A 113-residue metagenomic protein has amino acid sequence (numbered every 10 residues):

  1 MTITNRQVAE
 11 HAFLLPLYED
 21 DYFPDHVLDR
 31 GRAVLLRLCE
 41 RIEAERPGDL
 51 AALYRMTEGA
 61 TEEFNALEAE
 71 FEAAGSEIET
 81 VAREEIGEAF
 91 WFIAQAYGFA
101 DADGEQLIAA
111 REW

Functional and structural regions predicted by a protein language model:
M1-A44: Short terminal alpha-helical segments
D25-R32, P47-L50, Y54-T57, T80: Alpha-solenoid helical-repeat scaffolds
R30-R37, M56-G59, E63-A66, E85 (+1 more regions): Charged, amphipathic alpha-helical oligomerization/scaffolding segments
L38, I42-E45, F64, F71 (+2 more regions): Hydrophobic, Leu/Ile/Phe/Ala-enriched alpha-helical segments that form helix-helix packing faces
I42-E68: Mature extracytoplasmic domains of secretory-pathway proteins
E72-W113: Amphipathic alpha-helical binding modules
